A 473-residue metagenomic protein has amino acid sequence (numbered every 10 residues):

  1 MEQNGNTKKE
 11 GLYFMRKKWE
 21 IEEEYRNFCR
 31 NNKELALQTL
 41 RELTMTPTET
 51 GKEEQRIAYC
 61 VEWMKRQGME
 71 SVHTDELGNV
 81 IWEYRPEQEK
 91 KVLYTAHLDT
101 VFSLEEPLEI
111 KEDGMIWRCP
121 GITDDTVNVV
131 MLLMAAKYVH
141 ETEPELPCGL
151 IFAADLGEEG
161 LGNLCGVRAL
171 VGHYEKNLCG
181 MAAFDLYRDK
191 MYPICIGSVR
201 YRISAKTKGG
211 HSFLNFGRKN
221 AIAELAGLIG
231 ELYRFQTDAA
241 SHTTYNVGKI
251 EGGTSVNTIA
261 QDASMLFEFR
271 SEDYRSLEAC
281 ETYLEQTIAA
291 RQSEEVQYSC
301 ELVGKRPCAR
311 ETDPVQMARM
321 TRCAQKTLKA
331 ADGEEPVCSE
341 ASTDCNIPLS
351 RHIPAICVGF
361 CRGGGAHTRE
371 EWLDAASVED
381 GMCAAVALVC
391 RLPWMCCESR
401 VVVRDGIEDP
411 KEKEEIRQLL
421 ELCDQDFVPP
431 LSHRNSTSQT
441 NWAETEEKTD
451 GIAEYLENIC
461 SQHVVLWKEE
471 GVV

Functional and structural regions predicted by a protein language model:
G11-E54, G363-A366: N-terminal capping segment at the start of a domain
R16-W19, I250, E334-L392: Zn-dependent metallopeptidase/amidohydrolase metal-coordination segment
L35, Q88-A154, G160: Active-site metal-coordination/substrate-binding segment of hydrolases, especially metallo-dependent peptidases
T39-E42, T48-K90, K111: A non-catalytic alpha/beta surface segment that caps or lines the substrate-entry region of metallo-dependent hydrolase
R41, M45, N79-V80, N246-G253 (+5 more regions): A short beta-alpha structural unit
D125-I196, E268, W467: Acidic/histidine-rich catalytic neighborhood of metal-dependent amide-processing enzymes
N215-E251, T258, D273-S299: Acidic-enriched catalytic cores of C-N bond-cleaving enzymes acting on peptides and small amides
A226-D238, N246-G248, C308-I356, F360: Active-site-adjacent substrate-binding region of metalloamidase/peptidase-like peptide-processing proteins
